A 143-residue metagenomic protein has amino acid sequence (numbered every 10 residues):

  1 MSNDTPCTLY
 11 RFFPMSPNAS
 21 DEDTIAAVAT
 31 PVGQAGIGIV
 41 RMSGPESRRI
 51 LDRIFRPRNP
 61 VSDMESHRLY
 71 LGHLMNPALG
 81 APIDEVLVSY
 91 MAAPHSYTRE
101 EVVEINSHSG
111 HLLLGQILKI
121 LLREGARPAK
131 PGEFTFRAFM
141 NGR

Functional and structural regions predicted by a protein language model:
L9-R143: A glycine-rich (often HGG/GG-containing) alpha/beta subdomain
